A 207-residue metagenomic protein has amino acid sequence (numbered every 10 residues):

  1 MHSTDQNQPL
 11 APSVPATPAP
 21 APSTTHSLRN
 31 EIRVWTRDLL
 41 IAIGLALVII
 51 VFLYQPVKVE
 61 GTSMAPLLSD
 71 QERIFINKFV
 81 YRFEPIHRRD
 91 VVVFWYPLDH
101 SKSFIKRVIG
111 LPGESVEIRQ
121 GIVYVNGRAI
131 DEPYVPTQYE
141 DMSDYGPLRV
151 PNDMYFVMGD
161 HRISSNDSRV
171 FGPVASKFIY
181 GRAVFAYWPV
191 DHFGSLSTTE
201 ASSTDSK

Functional and structural regions predicted by a protein language model:
H2-R37, V48, F52-K58, S63-K207: Soluble "head" domains of membrane/secretory-pathway proteins
I43-L45: Single-pass alpha-helical transmembrane signal-anchor segments in small membrane proteins across taxa
